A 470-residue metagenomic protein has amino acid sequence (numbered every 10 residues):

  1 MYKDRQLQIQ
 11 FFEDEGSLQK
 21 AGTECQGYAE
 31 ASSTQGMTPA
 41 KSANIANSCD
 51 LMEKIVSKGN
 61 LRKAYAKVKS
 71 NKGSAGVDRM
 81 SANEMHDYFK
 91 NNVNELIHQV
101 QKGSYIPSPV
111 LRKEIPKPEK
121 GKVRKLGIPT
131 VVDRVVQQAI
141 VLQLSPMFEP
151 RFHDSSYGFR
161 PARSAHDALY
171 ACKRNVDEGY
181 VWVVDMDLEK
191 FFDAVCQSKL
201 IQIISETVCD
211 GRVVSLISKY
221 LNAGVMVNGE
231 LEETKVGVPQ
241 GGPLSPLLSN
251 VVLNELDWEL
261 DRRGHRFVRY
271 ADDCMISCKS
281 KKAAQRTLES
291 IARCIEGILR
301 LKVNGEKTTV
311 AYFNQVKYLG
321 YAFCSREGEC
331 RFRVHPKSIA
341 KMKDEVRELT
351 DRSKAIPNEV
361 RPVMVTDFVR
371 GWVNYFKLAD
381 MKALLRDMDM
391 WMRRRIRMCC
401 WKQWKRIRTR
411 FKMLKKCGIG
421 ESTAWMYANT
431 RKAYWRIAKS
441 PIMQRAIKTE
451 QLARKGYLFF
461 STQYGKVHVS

Functional and structural regions predicted by a protein language model:
M1-F89: Non-catalytic, polymerase-adjacent accessory regions of viral genome-replication enzymes
A21-E24, K377-T430: Conserved nucleotidyltransferase catalytic core and NTase-mimicking acidic/glycine-rich helix/loop elements in nucleic
V56-G59, P109-L111, P118-E119, L221 (+1 more regions): Core structural elements
A75, R79-K117: Phosphate/adenylate-binding "loop-and-lid" substructures adjacent to NTP/NAD/dNTP-binding pockets in NTP-dependent
Q99-E114, K122, R151-Q315: Conserved polymerase palm-domain catalytic core
K125, E233-V236, R347-V360, W372-L384 (+2 more regions): Short, solvent-exposed helix-loop connector elements
N222, R293, I298-V363, D367-R370: A conserved non-catalytic segment of reverse transcriptases and RNA-directed RNA polymerases corresponding to the late
W404-S470: Extended C-terminal regions of large enzymes
